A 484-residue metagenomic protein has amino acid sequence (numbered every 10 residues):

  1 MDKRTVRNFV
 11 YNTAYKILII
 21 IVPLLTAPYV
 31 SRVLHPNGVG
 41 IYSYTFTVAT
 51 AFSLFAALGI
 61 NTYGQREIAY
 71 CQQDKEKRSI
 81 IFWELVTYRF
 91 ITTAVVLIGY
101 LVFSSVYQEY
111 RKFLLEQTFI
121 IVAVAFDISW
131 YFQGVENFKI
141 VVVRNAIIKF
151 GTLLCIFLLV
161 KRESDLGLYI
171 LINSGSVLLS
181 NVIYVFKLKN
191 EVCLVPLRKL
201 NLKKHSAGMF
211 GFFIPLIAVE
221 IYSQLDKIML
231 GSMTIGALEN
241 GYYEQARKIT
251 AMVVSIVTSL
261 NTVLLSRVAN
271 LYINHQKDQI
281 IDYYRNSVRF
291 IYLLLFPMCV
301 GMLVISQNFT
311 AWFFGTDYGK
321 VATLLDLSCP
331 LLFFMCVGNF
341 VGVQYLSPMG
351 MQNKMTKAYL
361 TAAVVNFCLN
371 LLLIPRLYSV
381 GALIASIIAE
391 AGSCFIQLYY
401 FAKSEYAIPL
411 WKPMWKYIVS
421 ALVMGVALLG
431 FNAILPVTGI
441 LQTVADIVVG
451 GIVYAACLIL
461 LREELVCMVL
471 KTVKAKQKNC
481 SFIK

Functional and structural regions predicted by a protein language model:
M1-T5, K139-V142, L166-N173, V182-Q224 (+4 more regions): Interhelical loop/hinge segments that connect adjacent transmembrane helices in multipass membrane
R4, F103-I121, M302-F334: Interfacial segments at transmembrane-helix termini and the short loops linking adjacent helices
R4-N61, L97, T152-L153, N173 (+2 more regions): Signature of the first transmembrane helix
I21-V39, L158-R162, E220-V253, S266-L271 (+4 more regions): Helix-terminus/linker motif at the lipid-water interface of multi-pass membrane proteins
P28, A57-Q73, A246, T250-L295 (+1 more regions): Helix-loop junctions and terminal segments of transmembrane helices in multi-pass membrane transport/translocation
T118, V143-N190, G208, P215 (+4 more regions): Hydrophobic alpha-helical transmembrane segments
I121-N145, P330-L360: Membrane-interface junctions at transmembrane-helix termini in multi-pass inner-membrane proteins
E239, L429-K484: Membrane-proximal transmembrane or re-entrant/amphipathic helices at the cytosolic face
